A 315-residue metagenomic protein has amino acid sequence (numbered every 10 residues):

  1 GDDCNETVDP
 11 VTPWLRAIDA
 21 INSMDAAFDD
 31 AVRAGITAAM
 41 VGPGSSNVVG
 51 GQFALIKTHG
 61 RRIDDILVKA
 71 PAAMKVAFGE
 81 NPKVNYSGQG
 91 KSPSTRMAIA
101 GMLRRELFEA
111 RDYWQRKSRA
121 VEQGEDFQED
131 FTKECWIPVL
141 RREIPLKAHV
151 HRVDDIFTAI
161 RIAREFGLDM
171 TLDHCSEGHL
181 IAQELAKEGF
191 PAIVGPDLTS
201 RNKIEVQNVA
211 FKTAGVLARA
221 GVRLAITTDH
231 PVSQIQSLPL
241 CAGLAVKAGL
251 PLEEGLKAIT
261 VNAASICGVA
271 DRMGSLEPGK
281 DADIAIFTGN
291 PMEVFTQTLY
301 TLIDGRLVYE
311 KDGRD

Functional and structural regions predicted by a protein language model:
G1, G50-L55, N85-G90, R161 (+5 more regions): Short acidic, glycine/serine/threonine-rich loops at helix termini
G1-I18, R62, K75-F78, P82-N85 (+3 more regions): Active-site gating loops and adjacent loop-to-helix segments of metal-dependent hydrolytic enzymes
D2-E6, T12, P145, Q183-K187 (+1 more regions): His/Asp/Glu-enriched, well-ordered alpha-helical/loop segment that forms or immediately abuts the divalent-metal
M24-A27, V32-M170: Polyanionic/metal-chelating signatures
S45, R152, S176-G178, L198 (+1 more regions): Active-site-proximal loop/turn and secondary-structure-junction residues that shape catalytic pockets, frequently
F127-E129, A148-R152, D173-S176, K203-F211: A general structural motif
V153-D155, S176-L180, V261-A264: Short acidic loop-to-helix transition motifs that present clustered carboxylates
E277-D315: C-terminal cap of metal-dependent C-N hydrolases
